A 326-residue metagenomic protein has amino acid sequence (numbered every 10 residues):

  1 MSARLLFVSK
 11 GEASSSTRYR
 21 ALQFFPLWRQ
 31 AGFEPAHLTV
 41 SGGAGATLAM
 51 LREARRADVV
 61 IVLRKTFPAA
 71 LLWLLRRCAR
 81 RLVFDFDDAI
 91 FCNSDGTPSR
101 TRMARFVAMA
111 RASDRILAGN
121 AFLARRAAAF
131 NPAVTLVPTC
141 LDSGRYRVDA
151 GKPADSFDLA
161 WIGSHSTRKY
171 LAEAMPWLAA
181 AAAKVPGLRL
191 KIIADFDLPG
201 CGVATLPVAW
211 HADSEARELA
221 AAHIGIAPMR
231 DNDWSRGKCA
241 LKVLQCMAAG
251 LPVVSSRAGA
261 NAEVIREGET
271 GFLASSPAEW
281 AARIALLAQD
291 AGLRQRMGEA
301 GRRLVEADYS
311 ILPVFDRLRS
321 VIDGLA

Functional and structural regions predicted by a protein language model:
M1-V62: N-terminal pre-catalytic "stem/leader" segment of glycosyltransferase-like enzymes
E12-L27, A31, A36, D142-Y146 (+1 more regions): Conserved catalytic-core segment of nucleotide-activated headgroup transferases in glycan assembly
L48-R56, A70-C78, P98-I116: Membrane-proximal helix-turn-helix segments that form the acceptor-binding/catalytic region of lipid-linked
F122, C140: Carbohydrate-associated surface elements
K169, A212-E218, H223-A248, S255-E263: Nucleotide-sugar-dependent
R266-A278, L286-G292: Conserved acidic donor-binding segment of nucleotide-sugar-dependent glycosyltransferases
L286, L293-D308, V314: A short, well-ordered alpha-helix in the C-terminal region of glycosyltransferases
I311-A326: C-terminal alpha-helical cap of glycosyltransferases
